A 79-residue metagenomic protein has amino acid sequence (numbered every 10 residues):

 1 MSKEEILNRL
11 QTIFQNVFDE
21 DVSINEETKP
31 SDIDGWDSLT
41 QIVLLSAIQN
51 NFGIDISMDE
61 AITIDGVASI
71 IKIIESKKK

Functional and structural regions predicted by a protein language model:
S2-D34, T40-S46, N50-K79: Phosphopantetheine-dependent thiolation modules in NRPS/PKS and related acyl-activating systems
